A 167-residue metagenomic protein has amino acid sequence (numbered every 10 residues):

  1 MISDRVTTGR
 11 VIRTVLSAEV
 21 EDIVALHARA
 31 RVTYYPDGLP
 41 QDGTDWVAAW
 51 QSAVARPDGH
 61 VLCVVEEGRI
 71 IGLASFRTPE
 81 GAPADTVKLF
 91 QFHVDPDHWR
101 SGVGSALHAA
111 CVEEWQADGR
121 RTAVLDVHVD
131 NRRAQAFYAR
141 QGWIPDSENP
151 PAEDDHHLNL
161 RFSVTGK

Functional and structural regions predicted by a protein language model:
I2-R10, T14-D97, S105-A110, E114 (+2 more regions): Acetyl-CoA-dependent GNAT
H60, G119-R121: Short coil/turn segments at beta-strand junctions that form active-site/ligand-binding loops
P83, D95-A109, Q116-D118, H128-A136 (+1 more regions): Conserved glycine-rich acetyl-CoA-binding loop
V87, R121-Q135, A139-K167: C-terminal "cap" of GNAT-fold acetyltransferases
